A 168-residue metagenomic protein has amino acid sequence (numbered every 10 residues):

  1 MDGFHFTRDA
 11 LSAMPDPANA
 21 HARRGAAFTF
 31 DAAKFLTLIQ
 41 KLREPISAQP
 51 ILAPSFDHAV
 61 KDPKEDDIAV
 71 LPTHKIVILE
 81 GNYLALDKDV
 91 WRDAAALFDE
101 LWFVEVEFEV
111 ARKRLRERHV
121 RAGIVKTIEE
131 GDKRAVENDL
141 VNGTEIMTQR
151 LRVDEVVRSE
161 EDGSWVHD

Functional and structural regions predicted by a protein language model:
D2, D99, D154: Receiver (REC) domain switch/active-site residues of two-component response regulators
H5-V60: Conserved nucleotide-sensing/catalytic segment adjacent to the nucleotide-binding pocket in NTP-handling enzymes
F6-R8, L86-D87, A111, V166: Conserved protein kinase catalytic core
P54-D57, L79-N82, K133-V136: Short, flexible loop segments at the rims of nucleotide/cofactor-binding pockets, characterized by
V60-R118: ATP-dependent NMP and nucleoside kinases share a basic, alpha-helical "lid"
R116-I124, K133-D168: NTP-dependent small-molecule kinase module
I128-E129: Flexible, glycine/charged-enriched surface loops at secondary-structure junctions
